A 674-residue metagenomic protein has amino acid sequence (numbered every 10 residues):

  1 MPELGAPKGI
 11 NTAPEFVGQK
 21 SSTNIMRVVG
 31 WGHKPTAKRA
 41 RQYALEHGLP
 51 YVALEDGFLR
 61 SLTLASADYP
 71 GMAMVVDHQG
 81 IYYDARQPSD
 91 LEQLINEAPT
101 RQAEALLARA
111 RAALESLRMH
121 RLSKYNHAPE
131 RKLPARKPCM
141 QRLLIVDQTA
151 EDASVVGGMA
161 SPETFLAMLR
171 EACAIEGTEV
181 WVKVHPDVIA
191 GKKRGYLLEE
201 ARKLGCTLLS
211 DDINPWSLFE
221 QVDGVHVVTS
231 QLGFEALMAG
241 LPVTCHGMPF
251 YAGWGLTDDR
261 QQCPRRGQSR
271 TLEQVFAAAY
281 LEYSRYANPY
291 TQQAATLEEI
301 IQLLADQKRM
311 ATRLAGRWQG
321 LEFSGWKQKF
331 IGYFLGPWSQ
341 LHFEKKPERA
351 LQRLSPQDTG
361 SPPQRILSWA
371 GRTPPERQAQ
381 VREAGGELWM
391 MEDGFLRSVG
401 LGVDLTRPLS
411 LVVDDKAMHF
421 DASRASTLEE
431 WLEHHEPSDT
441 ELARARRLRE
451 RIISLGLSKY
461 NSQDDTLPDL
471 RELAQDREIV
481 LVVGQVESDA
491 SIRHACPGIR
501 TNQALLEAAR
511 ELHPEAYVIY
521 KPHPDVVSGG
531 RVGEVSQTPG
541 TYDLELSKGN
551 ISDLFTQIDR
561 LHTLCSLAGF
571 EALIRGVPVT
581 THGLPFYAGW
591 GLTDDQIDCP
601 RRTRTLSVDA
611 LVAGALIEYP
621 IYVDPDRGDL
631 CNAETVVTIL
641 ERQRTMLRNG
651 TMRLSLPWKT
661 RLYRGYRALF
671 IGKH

Functional and structural regions predicted by a protein language model:
M1-H674: Catalytic-core helical/loop segments in enzymes performing group transfer/polymerization on anionic/lipid-linked
